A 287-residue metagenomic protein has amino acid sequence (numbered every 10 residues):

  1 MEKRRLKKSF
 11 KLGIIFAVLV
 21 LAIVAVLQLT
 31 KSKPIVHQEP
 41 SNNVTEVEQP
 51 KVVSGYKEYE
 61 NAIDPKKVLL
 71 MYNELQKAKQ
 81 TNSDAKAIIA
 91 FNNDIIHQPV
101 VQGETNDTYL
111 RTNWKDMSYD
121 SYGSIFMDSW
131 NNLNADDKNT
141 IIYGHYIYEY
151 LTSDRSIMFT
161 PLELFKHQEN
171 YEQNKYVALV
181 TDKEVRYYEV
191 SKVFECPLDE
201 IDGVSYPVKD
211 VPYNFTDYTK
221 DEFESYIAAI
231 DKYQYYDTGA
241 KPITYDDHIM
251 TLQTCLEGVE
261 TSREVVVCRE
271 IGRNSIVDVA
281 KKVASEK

Functional and structural regions predicted by a protein language model:
E2-L19: N-terminal Sec-pathway targeting helices
V20-L29: Hydrophobic alpha-helical membrane-insertion segments, chiefly the h-region of N-terminal signal peptides
Q28-K287: Solvent-exposed, non-transmembrane regions of membrane-associated and secreted proteins
